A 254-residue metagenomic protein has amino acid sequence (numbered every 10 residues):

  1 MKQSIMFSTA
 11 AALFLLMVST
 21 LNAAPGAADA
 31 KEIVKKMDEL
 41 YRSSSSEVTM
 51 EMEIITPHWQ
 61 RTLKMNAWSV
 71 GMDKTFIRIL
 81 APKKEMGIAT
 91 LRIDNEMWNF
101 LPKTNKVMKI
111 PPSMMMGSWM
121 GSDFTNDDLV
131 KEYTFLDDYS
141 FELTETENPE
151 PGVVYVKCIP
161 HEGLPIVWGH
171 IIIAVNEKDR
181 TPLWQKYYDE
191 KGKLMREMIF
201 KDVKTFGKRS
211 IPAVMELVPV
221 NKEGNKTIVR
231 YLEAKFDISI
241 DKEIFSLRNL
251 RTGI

Functional and structural regions predicted by a protein language model:
M1-F7: Positively charged n-region of N-terminal signal peptides that target proteins for export
S8-T20: Bacterial N-terminal signal peptides
A24-S45, E51, Q60-R61, K84-A89 (+4 more regions): Flexible, processing/modification-adjacent segments and terminal tails in exported/periplasmic/extracellular proteins
M37, M65-S69, F200-T205: Extended lipid/amphipathic-ligand handling interfaces
M37, V48, I77-R78, N105 (+2 more regions): Buried hydrophobic packing residues in well-ordered domains
E47-F76, L80-K84: N-terminal, post-signal-peptide region of Sec/Tat-exported proteins
D73-K74, E96, K106, D179-T181: Structural motif
M108, V130, P151-L247: Gly/Pro-enriched, hydrophobic low-complexity segments that function as extracytoplasmic propeptides/linkers
